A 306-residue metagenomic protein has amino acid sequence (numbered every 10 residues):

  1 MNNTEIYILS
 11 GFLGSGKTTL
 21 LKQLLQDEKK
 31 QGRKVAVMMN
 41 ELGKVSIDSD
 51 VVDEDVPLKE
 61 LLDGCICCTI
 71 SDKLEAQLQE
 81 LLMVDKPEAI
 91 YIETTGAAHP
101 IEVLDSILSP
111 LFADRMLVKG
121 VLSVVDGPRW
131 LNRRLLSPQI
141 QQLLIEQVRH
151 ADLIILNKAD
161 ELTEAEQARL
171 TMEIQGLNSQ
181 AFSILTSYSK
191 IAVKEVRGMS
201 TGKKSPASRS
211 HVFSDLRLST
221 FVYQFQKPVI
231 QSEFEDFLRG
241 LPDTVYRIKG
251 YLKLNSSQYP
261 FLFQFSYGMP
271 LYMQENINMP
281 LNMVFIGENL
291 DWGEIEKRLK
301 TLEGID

Functional and structural regions predicted by a protein language model:
N2, E146-N278, L290-G293, G304-D306: C-terminal accessory "lid"/substrate-recognition subdomains
N2-S10, S15-P138, Q142: Nucleotide-state-sensitive switch-loop elements of NTP-binding domains
Q77, E102-S106, H150, R169-E173 (+1 more regions): Alpha-helical scaffold elements adjacent to nucleotide-binding pockets in ATP/GTP-utilizing enzyme cores
F285: Flexible loop/N-cap segments at domain edges
K300-L302: C-terminal partner/receptor-binding element of secreted or periplasmic proteins
